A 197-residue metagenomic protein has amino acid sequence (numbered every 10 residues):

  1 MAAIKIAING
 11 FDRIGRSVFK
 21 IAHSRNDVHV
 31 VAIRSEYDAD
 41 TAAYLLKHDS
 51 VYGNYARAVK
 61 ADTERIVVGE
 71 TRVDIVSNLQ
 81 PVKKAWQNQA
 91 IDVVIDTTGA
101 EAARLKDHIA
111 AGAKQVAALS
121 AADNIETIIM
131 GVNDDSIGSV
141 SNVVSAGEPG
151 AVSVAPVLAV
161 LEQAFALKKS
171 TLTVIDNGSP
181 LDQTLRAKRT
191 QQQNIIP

Functional and structural regions predicted by a protein language model:
A2-L181: N-terminal Rossmann-like NAD(P) cofactor-binding subdomain of oxidoreductases, focused on the glycine-rich
L181-P197: Charged docking surfaces used in two-component/phosphorelay signaling
